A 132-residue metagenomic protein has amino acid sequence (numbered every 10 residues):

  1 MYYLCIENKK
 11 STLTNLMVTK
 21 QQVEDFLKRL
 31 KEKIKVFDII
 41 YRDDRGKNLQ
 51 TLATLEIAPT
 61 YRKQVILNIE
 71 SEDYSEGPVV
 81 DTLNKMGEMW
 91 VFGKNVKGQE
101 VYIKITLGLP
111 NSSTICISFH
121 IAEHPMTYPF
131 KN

Functional and structural regions predicted by a protein language model:
Y2-E7, T12: Short, positively charged and aromatic/hydrophobic N-terminal segments
Y3, V18-Q21, D25-M86: Compact soluble domain cores
S71-N111: Functional cores of ribonucleases/endoribonucleases
T106-N132: Enriched for short, Lys/Arg-rich terminal
